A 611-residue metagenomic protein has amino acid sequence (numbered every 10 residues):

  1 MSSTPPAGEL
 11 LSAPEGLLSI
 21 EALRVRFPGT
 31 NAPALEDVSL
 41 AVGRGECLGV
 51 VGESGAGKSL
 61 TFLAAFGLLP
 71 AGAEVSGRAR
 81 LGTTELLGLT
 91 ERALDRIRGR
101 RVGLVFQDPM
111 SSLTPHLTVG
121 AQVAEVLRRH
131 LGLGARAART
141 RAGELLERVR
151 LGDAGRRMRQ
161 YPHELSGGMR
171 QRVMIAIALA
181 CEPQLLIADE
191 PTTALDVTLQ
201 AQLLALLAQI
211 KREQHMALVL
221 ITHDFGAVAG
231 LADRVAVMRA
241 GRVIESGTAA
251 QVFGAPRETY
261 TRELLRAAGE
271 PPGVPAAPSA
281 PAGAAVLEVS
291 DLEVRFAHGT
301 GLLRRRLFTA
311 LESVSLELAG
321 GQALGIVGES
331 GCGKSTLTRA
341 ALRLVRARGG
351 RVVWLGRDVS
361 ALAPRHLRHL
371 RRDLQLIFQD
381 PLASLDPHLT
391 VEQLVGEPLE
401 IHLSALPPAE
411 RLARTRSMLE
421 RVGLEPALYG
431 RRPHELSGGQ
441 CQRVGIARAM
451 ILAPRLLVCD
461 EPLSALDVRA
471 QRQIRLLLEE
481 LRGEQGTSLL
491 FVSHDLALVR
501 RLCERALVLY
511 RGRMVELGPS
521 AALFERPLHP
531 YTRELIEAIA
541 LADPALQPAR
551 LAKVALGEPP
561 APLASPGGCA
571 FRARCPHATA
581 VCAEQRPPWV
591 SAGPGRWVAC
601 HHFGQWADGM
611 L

Functional and structural regions predicted by a protein language model:
L10, G16, G155, A249-E288 (+3 more regions): Charged, flexible cofactor/metal-binding loops and thiol motifs
E53, G67, L195, L199-P272 (+1 more regions): P-loop NTP-binding/switch modules centered on Walker-like glycine-rich loops
E74-E85, G350-D358, L370: Conserved ABC transporter NBD signature motif
L86-G103, R129, Q251-P256, G301-R305 (+5 more regions): ABC ATPase NBD coupling module
A137-R156, D358, A409-A427, E480 (+1 more regions): Conserved ABC ATPase "signature" region
Q160-L165, M169, R432-L436, Q440: Conserved ABC ATPase signature
A180-Q184, I451-R455: A short, proline-enriched helix->beta-strand linker immediately N-terminal to the Walker B motif in ABC-type P-loop
